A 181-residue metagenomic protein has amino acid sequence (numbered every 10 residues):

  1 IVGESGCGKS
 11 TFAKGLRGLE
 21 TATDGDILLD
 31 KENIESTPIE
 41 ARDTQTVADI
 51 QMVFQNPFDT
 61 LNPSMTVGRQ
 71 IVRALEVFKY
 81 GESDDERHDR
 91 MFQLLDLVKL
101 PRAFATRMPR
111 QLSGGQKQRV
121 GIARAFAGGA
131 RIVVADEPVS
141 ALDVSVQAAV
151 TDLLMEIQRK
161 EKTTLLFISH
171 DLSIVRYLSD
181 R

Functional and structural regions predicted by a protein language model:
R17: Helix-to-loop junction immediately C-terminal to a conserved catalytic motif
I34-Q51, R69, V77, D84: ABC ATPase NBD coupling module
N56, M65-V77: Q-loop/switch helix immediately C-terminal to the Walker
D85-A103, M155: Conserved ABC ATPase "signature" region
M108-L112, Q116: Conserved ABC ATPase signature
I122, V134, V150: Hydrophobic anchor residue at the start of the ABC signature
A148-K162, S173: Helical segment within the ABC ATPase nucleotide-binding domain
